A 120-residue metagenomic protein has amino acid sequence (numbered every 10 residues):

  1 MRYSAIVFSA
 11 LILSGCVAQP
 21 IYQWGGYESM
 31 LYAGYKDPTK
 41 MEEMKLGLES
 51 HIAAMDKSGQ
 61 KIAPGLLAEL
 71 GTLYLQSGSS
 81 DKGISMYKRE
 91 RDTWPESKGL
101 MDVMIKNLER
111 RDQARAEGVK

Functional and structural regions predicted by a protein language model:
A10-G34: Bacterial Sec signal peptide processing site at the extreme N-terminus
I52-Q60: Flexible helix-coil transition and linker loops at the boundaries of alpha-helical arrays
E69-L70: Structural register within alpha-helical repeat arrays
